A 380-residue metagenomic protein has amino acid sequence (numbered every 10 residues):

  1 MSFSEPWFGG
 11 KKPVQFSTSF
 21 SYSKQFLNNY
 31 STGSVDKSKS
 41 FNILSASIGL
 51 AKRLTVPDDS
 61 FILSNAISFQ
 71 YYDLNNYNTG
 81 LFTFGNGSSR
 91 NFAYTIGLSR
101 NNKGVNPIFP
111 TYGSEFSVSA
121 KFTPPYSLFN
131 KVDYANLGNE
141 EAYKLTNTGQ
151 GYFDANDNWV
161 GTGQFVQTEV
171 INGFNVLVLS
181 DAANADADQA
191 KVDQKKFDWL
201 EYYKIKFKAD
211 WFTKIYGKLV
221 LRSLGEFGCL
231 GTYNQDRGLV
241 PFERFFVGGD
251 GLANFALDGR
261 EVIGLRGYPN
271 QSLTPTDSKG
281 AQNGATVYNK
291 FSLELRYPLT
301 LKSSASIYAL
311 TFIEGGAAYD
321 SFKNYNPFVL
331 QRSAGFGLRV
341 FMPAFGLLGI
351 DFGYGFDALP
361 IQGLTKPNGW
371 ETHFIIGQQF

Functional and structural regions predicted by a protein language model:
M1-E115, G149, G267, L273 (+2 more regions): Gram-negative/organellar outer-membrane beta-barrel architecture
E5-P6, S321, N326-M342: Strand-loop-strand
F16-K24, N65-Y71, S114-P124, S223-C229 (+4 more regions): Transmembrane beta-barrel strands of outer-membrane/channel proteins
L54-F61, T213-L221, K302-S304, G346: Secondary-structure transition into beta-strands, especially the periplasmic turns and strand N-termini that construct
G80-L299, T311, Y319-S321, P360-T365 (+1 more regions): C-terminal outer-membrane beta-barrel translocator/porin domains of Gram-negative envelope proteins and their
Y297-P298, L338-M342, G346, Q379: Metal-dependent nuclease catalytic cores in nucleic-acid-processing enzymes, especially RNase H-like/related
T300, G316-A318, F345, G355-L359: Short Gly/Pro-enriched loop/turn and capping motifs at secondary-structure junctions
A305-T311, N326: Generic long, charged, amphipathic alpha-helical segments
